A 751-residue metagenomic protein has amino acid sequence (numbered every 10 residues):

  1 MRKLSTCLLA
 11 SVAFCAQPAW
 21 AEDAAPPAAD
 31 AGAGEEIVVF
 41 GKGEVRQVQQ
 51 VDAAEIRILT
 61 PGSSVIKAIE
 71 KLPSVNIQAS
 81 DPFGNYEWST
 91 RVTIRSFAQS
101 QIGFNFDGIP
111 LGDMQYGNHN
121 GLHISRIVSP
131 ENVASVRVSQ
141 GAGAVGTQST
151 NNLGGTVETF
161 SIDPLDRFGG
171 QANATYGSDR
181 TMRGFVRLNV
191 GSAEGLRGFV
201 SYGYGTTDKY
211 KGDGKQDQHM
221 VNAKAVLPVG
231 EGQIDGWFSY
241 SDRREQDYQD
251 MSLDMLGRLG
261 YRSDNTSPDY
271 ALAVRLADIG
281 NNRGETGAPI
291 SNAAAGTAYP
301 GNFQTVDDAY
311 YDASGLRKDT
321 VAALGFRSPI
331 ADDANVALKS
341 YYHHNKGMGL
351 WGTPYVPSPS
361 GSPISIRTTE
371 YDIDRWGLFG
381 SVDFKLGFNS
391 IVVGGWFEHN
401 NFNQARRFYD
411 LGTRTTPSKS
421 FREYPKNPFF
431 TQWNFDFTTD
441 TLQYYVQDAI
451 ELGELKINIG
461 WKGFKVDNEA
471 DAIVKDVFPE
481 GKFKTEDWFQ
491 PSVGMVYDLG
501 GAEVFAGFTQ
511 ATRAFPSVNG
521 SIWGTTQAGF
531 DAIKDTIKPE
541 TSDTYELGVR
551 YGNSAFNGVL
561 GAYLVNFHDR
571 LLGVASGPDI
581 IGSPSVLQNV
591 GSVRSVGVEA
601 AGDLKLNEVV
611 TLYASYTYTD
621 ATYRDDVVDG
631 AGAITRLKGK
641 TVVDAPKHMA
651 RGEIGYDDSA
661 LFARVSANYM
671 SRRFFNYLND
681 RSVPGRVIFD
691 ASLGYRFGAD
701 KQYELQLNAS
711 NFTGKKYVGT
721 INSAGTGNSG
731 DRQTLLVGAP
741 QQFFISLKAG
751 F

Functional and structural regions predicted by a protein language model:
C7-L9, E22, G230, V496 (+5 more regions): Conserved C-terminal beta-signal and adjacent last beta-strands/turns of outer-membrane beta-barrel proteins
D23-A24, G387, E451-L455, N557 (+4 more regions): Gram-negative outer-membrane beta-barrel transporters
A25, R126-N173: A beta-strand signature from Gram-negative outer-membrane beta-barrel systems, especially the internal plug domain
P26, F40, I66-P110: Extracytoplasmic beta-strand/coil segments of soluble accessory domains associated with Gram-negative outer-membrane
A31-I66, R91: N-terminal periplasmic "start-of-domain" segments of outer-membrane beta-barrel proteins
G155-G191, V200-G212, S666: Short strand-turn segments of transmembrane beta-barrel domains in outer membranes, especially the first one or two
G325, P329, N335-Y341, G347-M348 (+6 more regions): Membrane-embedded beta-barrel scaffold of Gram-negative outer-membrane proteins
I373, K385-N400, P428, Q432-F567 (+4 more regions): Structural signature of Gram-negative outer-membrane beta-barrels, strongest in the C-terminal barrel of TonB-dependent
